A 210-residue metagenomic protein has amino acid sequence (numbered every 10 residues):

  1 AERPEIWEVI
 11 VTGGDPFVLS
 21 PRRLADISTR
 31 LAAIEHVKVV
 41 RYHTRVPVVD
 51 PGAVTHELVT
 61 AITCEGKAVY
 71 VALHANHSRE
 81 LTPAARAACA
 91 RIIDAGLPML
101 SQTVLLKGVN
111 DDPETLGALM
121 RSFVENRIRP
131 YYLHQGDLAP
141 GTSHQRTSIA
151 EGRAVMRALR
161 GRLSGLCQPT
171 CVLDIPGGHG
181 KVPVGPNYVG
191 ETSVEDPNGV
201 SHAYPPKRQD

Functional and structural regions predicted by a protein language model:
A1-E8, F17-L163: Conserved AdoMet/S-adenosylmethionine-binding subsite of the radical SAM
I10-T12: Short glycine-rich or small-residue beta-strand-to-loop segments that form or flank ligand, phosphate, metal/Fe-S
P16-F17, D174: Gly/Ser/Thr-rich loops at beta-strand to alpha-helix junctions that form or flank small-molecule/cofactor-binding
R153-D210: C-terminal accessory regions of radical SAM enzymes
